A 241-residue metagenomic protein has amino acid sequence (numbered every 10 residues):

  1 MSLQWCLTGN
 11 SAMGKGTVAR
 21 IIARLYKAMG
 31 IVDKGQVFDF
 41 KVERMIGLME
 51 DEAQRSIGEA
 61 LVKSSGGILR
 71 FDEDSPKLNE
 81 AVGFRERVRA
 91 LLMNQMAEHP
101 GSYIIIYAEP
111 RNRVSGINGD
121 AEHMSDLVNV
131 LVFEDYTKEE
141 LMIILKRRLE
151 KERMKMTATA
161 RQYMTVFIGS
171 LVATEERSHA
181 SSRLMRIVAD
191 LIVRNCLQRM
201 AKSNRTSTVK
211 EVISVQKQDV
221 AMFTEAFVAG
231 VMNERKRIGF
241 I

Functional and structural regions predicted by a protein language model:
S2-Q36, E59-V62: Walker A/P-loop
G35-S64, E86: Short glycine-rich substrate-engagement loop in P-loop NTPases that contacts/grips substrate
F40-K41, K63-F84: Conserved P-loop NTPase "ATPase switch" module shared by AAA+ and STAND
L61-K63, V88-Y103, R148: Substrate-engagement module of ASCE P-loop NTPases
R70-D72, A90, S102-R111: Structural recognition of the conserved hydrophobic beta-strand(s) that form the central parallel beta-sheet of P-loop
N118-D135: A short helix-turn-beta junction within AAA+ P-loop NTPase domains corresponding to the substrate/partner-engaging
L131, D135-T137, M142-K210: Conserved AAA+ ATPase small/helical "lid" subdomain
Q198-I241: C-terminal engagement/docking regions of AAA+ P-loop ATPases
